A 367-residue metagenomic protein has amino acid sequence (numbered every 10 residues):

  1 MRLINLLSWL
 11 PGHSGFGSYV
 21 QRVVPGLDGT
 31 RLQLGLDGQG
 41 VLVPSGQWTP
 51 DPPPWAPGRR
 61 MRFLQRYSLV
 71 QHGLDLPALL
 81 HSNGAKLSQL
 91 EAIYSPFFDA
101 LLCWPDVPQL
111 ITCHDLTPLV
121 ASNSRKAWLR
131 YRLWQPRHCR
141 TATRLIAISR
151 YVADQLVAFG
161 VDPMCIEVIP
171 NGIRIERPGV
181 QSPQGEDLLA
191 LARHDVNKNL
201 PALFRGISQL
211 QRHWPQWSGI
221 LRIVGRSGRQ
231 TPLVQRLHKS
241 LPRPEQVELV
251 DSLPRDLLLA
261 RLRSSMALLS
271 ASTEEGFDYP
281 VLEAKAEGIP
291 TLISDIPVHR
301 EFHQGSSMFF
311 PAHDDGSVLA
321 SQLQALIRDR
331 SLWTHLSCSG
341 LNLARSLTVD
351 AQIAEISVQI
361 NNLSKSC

Functional and structural regions predicted by a protein language model:
M1-C367: Carbohydrate transferase catalytic cores enriched for Leloir-type hexosyltransferases
